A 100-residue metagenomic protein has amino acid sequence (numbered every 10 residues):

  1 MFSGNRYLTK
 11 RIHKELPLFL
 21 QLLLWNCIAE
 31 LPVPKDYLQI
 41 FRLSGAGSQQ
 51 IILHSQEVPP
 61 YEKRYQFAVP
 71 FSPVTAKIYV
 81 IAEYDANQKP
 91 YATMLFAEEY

Functional and structural regions predicted by a protein language model:
M1-P70: N-terminal "domain-start" segment
P60-Y100: Short, compact, well-ordered microdomains
